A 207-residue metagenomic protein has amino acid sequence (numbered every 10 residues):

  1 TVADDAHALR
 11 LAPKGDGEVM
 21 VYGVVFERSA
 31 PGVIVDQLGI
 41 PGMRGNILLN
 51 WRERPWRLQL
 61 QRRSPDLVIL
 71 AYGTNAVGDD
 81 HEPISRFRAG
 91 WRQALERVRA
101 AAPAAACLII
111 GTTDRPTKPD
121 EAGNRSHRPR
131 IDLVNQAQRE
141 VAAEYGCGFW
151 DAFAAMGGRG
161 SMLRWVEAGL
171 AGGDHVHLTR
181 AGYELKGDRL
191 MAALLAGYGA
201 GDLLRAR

Functional and structural regions predicted by a protein language model:
T1-E96, A100, K118, H177: Conserved SGNH/GDSL esterase-like catalytic core that processes O-acyl groups on lipids and polysaccharides
S29, I40, T112, A154-G157: Residues that form or immediately flank small-molecule/cofactor binding pockets and catalytic motifs
D36, L108, G148-W150: Hydrophobic/aromatic beta-strand patches that form the interior of the parallel beta-sheet core in alpha/beta enzyme
E53, D114-R207: Catalytic His-Asp segment of secreted/periplasmic serine-dependent ester chemistry enzymes
L70, I109-G111: Structural beta-sheet core signal
A102-C107: A short helix->loop->beta-strand "cap" motif at the edges of active sites that frequently abuts
